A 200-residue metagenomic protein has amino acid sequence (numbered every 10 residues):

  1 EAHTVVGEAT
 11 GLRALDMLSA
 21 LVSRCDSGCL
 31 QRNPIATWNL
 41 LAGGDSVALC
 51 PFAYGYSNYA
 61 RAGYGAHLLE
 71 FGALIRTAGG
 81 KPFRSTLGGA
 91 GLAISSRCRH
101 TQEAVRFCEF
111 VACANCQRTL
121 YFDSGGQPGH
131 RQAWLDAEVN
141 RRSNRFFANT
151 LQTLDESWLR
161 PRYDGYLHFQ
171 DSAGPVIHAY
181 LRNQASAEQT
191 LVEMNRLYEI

Functional and structural regions predicted by a protein language model:
E1-T4, D45-V47: Extracytoplasmic/periplasmic solute-binding protein
A2-R32, L74: Glycine-centered hinge/linker elements that transmit conformational signals in sensory and ligand-binding systems
L12-S23, W38, A42, S95 (+6 more regions): Non-transmembrane alpha-helical segments in soluble domains of secreted/periplasmic/extracellular proteins
R24-Q31, L49-C50, L68-E70, R118-Y121: Acidic/polar loop patches that form or flank catalytic/metal-binding clefts of enzymes that bind anionic ligands
G28-A42: Short helix-initiation/N-cap motifs at beta->coil->alpha
G43-A53: Alpha-to-beta junction loops
A62-S124, P175-H178, R182: Extracytoplasmic/periplasmic substrate-recognition and gating elements
F122-S172, A179: Long, aromatic- and glycine/proline-rich binding clefts that accommodate carbohydrate-like moieties
